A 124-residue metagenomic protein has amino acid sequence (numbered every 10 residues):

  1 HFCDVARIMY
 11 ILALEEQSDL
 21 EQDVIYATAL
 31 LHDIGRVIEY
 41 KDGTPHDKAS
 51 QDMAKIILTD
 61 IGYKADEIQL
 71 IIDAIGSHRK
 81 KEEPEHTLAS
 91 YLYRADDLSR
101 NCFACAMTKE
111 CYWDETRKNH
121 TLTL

Functional and structural regions predicted by a protein language model:
H1-Q22, L31, Y40-A65, Q69-L124: Divalent metal-dependent phosphate-bond-processing catalytic cores, especially two-metal-ion Mg2+/Mn2+ enzymes that act
T28: Active-site-flanking segments in enzyme catalytic domains
I34-R36: Transmembrane alpha-helix interface/packing and boundary motifs in multi-pass membrane proteins, characterized by
